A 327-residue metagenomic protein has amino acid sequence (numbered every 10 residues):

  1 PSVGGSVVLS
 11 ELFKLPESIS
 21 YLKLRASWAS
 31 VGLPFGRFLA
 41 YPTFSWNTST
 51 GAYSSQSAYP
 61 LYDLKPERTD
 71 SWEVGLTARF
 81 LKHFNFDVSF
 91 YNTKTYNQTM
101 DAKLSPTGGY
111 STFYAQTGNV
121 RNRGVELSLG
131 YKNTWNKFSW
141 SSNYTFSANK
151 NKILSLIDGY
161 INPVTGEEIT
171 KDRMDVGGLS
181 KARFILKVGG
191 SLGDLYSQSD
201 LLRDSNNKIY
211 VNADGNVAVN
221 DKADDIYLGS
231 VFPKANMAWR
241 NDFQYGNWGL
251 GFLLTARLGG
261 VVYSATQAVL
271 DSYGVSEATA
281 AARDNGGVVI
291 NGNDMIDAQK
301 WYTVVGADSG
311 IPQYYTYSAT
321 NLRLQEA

Functional and structural regions predicted by a protein language model:
P1, S49-A52, T99-K103, A213-V219 (+1 more regions): Active-site-adjacent bridging/hinge elements
P1-L179, F243, A319-A327: Extracellular/periplasmic, surface-exposed regions of secreted and cell-surface proteins
P42, N92, T255-L258, A268: A short beta-strand motif that forms part of the nucleic acid-binding face of small beta-barrel RNA-binding folds
S55-P60, D224-I226, Q313-T316: Active-site-adjacent structural elements in folded domains
G75, A223-D224, K234-W239: Short, hydrophobic/aromatic alpha-helical segments in well-folded domains
A115, T134-V231, D271, I290-G292: Conserved small-residue
S139-S141, S230-L258, P312-A327: Conserved C-terminal beta-signal and adjacent last beta-strands/turns of outer-membrane beta-barrel proteins
D194, R257-A327: Extracytoplasmic gating/loop element in the C-terminal half of outer-membrane beta-barrel translocons and assembly
